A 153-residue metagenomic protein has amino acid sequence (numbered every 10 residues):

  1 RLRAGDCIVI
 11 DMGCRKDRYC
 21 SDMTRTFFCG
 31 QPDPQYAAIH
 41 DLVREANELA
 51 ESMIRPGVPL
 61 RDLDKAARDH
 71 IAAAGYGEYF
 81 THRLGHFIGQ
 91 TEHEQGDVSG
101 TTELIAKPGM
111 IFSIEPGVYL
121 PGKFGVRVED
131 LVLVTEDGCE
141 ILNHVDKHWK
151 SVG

Functional and structural regions predicted by a protein language model:
R1-G153: Active-site neighborhoods and metal-handling regions in enzymes and metal-associated proteins
